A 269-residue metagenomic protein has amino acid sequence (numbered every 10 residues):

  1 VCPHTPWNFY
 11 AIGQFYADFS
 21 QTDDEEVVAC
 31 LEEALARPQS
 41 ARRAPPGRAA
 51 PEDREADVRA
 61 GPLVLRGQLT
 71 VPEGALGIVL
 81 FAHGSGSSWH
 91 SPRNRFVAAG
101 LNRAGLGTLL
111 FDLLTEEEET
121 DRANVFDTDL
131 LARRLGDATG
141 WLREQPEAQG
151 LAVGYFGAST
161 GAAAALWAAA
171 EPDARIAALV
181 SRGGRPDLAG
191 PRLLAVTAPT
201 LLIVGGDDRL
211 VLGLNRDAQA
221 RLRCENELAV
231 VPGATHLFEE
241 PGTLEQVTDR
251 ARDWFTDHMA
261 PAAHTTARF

Functional and structural regions predicted by a protein language model:
V1-D57, R66, N215: PRPP-associated nucleotide enzymes
A60-L151, E240-G242, Q246: Serine-hydrolase catalytic machinery in alpha/beta-hydrolase-like enzymes
F156-A165: Gly/Ala-rich beta-loop-alpha elbow adjacent to hydrolase catalytic centers
A174-P186: A conserved short beta-strand
V196, L202-V204: Short beta-strand/loop motif that positions the catalytic acidic residue of the alpha/beta-hydrolase fold
R209-L214: Conserved alpha/beta-hydrolase "acid-adjacent" motif
L222-L237: Catalytic histidine neighborhood in serine/cysteine hydrolases with alpha/beta-hydrolase-type architecture
A234-L237, G242-F269: Catalytic active-site module of serine/aspartate enzymes centered on a nucleophile-bearing elbow/loop
